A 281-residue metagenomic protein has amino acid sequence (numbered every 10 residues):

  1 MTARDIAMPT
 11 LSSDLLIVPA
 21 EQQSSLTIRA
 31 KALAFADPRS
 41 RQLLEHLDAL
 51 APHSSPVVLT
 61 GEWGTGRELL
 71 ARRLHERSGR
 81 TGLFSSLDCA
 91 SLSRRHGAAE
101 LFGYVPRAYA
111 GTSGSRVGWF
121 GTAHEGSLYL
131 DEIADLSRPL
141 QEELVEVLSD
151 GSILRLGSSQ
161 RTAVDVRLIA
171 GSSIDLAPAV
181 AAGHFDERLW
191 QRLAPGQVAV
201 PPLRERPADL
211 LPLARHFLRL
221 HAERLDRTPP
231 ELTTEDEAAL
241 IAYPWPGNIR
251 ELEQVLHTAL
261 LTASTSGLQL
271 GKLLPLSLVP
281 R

Functional and structural regions predicted by a protein language model:
T2-E21, S25-K31, F35-R41, A51-P52 (+5 more regions): Nucleotide-binding/hydrolysis machinery
R41-E45, T112-S115, L128, E231 (+1 more regions): Short, conserved clusters of charged catalytic residues that mark active-site and nucleotide-handling motifs
H46-A110, G121-S137, P202-P207, V255 (+1 more regions): Conserved post-Walker A coupling segment in P-loop NTPases
S91-H96, S115, A134-L136, Q160 (+2 more regions): Conserved phosphotransfer active-site motifs of two-component signaling proteins, especially the receiver
T112-S115, Q141-T162, I169-G171, L268: Substrate-gripping "pore-loop 1 plus following alpha2 helix"
H124-S127, E143, V164-I169, D186: Loop/turn-to-beta-strand initiation segments
A134, S149, A194: Short acidic-aromatic loop segments in the C-terminal HATPase_c
